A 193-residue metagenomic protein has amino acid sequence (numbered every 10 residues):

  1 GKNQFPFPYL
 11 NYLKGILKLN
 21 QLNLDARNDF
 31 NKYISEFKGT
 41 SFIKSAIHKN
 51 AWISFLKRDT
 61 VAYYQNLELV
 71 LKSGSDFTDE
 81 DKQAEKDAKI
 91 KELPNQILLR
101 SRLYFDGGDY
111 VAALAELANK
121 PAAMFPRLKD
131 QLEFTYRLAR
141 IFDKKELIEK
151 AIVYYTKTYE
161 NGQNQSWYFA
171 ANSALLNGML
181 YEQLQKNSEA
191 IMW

Functional and structural regions predicted by a protein language model:
G1-W193: Acidic, polar-rich low-complexity tracts and alpha-helical solenoid repeat scaffolds
